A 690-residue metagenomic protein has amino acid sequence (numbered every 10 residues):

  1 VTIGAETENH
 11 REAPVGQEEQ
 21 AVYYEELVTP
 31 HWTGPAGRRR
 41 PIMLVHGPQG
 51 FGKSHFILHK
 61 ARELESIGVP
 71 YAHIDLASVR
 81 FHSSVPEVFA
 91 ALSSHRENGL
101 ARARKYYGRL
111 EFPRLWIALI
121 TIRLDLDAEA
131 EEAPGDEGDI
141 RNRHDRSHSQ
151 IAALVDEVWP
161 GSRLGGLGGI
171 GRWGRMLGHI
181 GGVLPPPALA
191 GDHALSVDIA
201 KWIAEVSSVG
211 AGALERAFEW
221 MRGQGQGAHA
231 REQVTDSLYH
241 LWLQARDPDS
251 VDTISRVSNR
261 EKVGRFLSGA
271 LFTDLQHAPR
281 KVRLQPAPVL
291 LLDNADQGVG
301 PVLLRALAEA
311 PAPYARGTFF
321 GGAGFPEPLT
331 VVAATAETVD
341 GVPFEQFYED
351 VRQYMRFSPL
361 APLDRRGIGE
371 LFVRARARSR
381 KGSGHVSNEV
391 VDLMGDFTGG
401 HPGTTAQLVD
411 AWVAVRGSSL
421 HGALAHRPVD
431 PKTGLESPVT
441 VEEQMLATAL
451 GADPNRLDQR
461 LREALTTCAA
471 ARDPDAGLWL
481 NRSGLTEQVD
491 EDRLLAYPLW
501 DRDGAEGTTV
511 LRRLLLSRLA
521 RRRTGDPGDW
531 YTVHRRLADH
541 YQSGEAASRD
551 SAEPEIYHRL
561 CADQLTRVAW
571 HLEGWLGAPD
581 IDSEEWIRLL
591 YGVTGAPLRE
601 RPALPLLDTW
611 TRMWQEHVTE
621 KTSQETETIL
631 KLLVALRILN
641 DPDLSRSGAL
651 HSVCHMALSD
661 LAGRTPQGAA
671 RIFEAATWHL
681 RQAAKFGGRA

Functional and structural regions predicted by a protein language model:
V1-L64, A72-H73, S78, P86: Walker A/P-loop-proximal flanking segment of P-loop NTPase domains
I3, E19-E26, H55-H59, P313-L393 (+7 more regions): Alpha-helical sensor/transducer elements of the RecA-like P-loop NTPase core
E18-P35, R40-I42, S258, K262-A334 (+1 more regions): Conserved Walker B catalytic segment
Q49-G52, S78-H82, N294-V302, E337-G341 (+5 more regions): Short acidic, S/G/P-rich loop/turn micro-motifs used as interaction or catalytic elements
H55, L461-L639, D643, L661 (+1 more regions): C-terminal leucine-rich, beta-strand-based interaction scaffolds used for sensing/assembly
F56-H59, E65-A270: Conserved phosphate-binding/catalytic loops and adjacent sensor/switch elements of nucleotide-binding enzymes, spanning
R114-G182, L189-G191, V197-E205, G212-E215 (+3 more regions): Intrinsically disordered, polar/acidic, low-complexity terminal segments
F372-A452, R456-W479, S483-D490, L495-E506: Amphipathic alpha-helical "lid/sensor" segments that cap RecA-like P-loop NTPase cores
